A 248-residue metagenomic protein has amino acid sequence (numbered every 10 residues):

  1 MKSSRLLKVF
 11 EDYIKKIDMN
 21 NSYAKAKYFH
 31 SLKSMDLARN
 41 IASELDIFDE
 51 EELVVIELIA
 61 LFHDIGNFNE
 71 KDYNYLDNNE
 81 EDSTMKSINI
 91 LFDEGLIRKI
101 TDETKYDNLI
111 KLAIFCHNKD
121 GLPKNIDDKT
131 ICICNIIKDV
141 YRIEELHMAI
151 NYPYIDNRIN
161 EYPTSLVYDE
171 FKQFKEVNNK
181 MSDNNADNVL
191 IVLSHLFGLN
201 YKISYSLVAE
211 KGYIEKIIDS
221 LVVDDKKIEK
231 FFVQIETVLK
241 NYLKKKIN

Functional and structural regions predicted by a protein language model:
M1-M85, D127: Acidic/His-rich, divalent-metal-binding segments that scaffold phosphate/diphosphate chemistry
K2-D12, K86, L109, A113 (+4 more regions): Exposed alpha-helical structural elements
K2-R5, R39, R98, K111 (+2 more regions): Arginine residue identity/basic-tract feature
K2-S3, N20-N21, D49, V54 (+11 more regions): Serine/threonine-rich low-complexity intrinsically disordered regions
A24-Y28, L32, D36, N40-D49 (+3 more regions): Divalent metal-dependent phosphate-bond-processing catalytic cores, especially two-metal-ion Mg2+/Mn2+ enzymes that act
F48-F62, E103-A113, T130-I136: Alpha-helical scaffolds flanking conserved acidic
N67-L112, D120: Hydrophobic/aromatic-rich structural module bridging two neighboring secondary-structure elements via a short loop
C116: Phosphate-coordinating loops and pocket residues in cytosolic domains that bind phosphorylated ligands
